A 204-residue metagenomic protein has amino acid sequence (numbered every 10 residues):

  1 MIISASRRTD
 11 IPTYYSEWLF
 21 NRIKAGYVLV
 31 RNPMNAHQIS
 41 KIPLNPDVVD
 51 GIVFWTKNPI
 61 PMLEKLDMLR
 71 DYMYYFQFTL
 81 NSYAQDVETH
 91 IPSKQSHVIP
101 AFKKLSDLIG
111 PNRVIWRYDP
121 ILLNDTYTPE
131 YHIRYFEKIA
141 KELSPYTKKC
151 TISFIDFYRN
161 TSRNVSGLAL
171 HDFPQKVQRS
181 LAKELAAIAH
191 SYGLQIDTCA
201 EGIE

Functional and structural regions predicted by a protein language model:
M1-I2: Generic start-of-chain signal for non-secretory N-termini
A5, D10-I188: Conserved AdoMet/S-adenosylmethionine-binding subsite of the radical SAM
I152-D156, L194-E204: Acidic carboxylate-rich catalytic motifs and surrounding loops in phosphoryl-/glycosyl-chemistry enzymes
H190-Y192: Active-site microenvironment for binding and transforming phosphate-containing groups
